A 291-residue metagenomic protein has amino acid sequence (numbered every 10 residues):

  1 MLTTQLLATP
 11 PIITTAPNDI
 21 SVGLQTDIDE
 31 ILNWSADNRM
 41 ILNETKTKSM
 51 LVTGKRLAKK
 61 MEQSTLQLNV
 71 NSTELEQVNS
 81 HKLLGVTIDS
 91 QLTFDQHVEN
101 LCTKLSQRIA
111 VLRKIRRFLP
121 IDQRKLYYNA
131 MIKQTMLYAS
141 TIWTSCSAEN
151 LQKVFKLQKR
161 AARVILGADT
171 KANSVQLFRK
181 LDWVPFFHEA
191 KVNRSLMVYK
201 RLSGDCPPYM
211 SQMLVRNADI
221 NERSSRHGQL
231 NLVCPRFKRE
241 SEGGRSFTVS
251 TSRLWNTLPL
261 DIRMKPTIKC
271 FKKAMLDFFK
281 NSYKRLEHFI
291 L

Functional and structural regions predicted by a protein language model:
M1-T9, S35, L83-Q91, L105 (+6 more regions): Short, conserved catalytic/metal-binding micro-motifs enriched in Asp/Glu and His
L6-N33: Catalytic palm subdomain of template-directed nucleic-acid polymerases, centered on the conserved carboxylate motif
T14-G23, R39-N43, L92-L101, R116-L126 (+4 more regions): Conserved, non-catalytic sequence blocks in retroelement Pol enzymes and Pol-derived host proteins
T26, N33, I41-N79: Short, conserved micro-motifs composed of acidic
L32-M50, L57, Y127, T141 (+1 more regions): Short, charged alpha-helical motifs in flexible N/C-terminal segments and linkers
Q67, K272-L291: C-terminal helix/juxtamembrane-tail motif
E74-I142: Basic, alpha-helical interaction scaffolds
P208-S250: Amphipathic alpha-helical
